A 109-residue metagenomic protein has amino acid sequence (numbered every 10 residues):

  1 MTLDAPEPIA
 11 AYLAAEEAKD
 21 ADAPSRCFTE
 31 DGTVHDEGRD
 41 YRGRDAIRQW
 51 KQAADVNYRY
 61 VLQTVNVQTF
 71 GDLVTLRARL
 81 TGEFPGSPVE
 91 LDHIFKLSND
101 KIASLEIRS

Functional and structural regions predicted by a protein language model:
M1-D22, R26: Short, low-complexity N-terminal intrinsically disordered segments enriched in polar/charged residues
A18-A21, E37, P85: Alpha-helix boundary/capping and short turn/kink residues
A21-S25, E30, E90, L105: A general secondary-structure boundary signal
R26, R39, G82: Flexible, active-site-adjacent loop/turn segments at secondary-structure boundaries
D31-R42: A short gly/proline-enriched turn/hairpin at secondary-structure junctions
H35, R48-S109: A beta-strand edge to alpha-helix "cap/lid" segment located at domain peripheries
Y41-Q49: Short beta-edge strand/loop motif at the mouth of beta-sheet-based domains
